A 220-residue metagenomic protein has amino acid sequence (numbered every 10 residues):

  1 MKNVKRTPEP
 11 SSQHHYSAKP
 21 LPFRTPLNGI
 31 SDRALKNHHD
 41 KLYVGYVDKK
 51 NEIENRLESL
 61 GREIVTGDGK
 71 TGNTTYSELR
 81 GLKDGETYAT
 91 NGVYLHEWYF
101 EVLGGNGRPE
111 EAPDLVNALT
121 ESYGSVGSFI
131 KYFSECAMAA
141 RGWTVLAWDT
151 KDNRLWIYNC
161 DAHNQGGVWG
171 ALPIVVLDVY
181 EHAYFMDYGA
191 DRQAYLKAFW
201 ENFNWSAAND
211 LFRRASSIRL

Functional and structural regions predicted by a protein language model:
K2-L220: Feature for soluble, non-membrane regions of globular proteins
